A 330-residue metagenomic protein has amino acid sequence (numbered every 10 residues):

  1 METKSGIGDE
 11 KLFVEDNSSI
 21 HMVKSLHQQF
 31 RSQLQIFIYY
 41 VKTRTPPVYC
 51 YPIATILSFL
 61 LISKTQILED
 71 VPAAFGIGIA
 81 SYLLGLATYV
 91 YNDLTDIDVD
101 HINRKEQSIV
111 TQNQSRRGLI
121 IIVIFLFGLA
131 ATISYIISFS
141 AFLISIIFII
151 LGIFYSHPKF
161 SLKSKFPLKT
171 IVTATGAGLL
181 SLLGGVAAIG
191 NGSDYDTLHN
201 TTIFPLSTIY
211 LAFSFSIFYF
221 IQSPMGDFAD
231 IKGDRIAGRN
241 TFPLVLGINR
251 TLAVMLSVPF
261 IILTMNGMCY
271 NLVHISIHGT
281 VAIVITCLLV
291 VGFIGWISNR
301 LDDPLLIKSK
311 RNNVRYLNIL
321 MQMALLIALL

Functional and structural regions predicted by a protein language model:
E2-L330: Multi-pass alpha-helical membrane architecture of UbiA-family and related isoprenoid/lipid prenyltransferases
